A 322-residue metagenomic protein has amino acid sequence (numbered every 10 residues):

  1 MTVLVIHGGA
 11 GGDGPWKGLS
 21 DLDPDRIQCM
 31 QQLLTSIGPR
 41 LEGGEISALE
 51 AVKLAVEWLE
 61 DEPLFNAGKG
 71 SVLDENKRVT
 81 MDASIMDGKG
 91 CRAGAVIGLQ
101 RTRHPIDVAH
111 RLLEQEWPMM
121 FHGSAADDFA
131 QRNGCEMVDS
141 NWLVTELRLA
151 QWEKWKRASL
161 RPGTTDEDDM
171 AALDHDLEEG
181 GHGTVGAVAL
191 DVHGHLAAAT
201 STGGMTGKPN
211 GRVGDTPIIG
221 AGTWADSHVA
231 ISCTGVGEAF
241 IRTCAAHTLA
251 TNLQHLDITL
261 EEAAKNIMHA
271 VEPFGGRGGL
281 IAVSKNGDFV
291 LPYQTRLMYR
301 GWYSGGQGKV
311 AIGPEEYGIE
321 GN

Functional and structural regions predicted by a protein language model:
M1-N322: Alpha/propeptide regions of enzymes that mature by internal proteolysis
